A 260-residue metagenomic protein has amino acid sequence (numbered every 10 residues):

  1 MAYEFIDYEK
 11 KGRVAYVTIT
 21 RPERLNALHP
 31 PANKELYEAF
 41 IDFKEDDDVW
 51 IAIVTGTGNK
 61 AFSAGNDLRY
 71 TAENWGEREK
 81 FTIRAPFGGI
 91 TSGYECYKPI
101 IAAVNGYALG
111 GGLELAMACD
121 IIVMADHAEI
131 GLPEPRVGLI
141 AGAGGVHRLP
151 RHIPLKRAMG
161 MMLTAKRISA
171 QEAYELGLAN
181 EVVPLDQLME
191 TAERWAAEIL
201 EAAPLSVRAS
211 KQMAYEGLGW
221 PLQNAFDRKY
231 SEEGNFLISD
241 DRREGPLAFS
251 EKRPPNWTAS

Functional and structural regions predicted by a protein language model:
M1-T55, N59, E73-N74: Conserved CoA-thioester-binding segment of acyl-CoA-metabolizing enzymes
Y3, L247-S260: Terminal low-complexity tails and localization/encapsulation signals of metabolic enzymes
P22, V123-A128, A179-D227, D240 (+1 more regions): C-terminal long alpha-helix characteristic of the crotonase
G56-E95, R136-L139, W220-P221: Glycine- (often His-adjacent) and acidic-residue-rich active-site loop that binds/positions the CoA thioester
F87-Y97, A103, L109-L163, L176 (+1 more regions): CoA-thioester-processing core
I121, G160, T164-K166, E172 (+3 more regions): Well-ordered beta-strand positions
